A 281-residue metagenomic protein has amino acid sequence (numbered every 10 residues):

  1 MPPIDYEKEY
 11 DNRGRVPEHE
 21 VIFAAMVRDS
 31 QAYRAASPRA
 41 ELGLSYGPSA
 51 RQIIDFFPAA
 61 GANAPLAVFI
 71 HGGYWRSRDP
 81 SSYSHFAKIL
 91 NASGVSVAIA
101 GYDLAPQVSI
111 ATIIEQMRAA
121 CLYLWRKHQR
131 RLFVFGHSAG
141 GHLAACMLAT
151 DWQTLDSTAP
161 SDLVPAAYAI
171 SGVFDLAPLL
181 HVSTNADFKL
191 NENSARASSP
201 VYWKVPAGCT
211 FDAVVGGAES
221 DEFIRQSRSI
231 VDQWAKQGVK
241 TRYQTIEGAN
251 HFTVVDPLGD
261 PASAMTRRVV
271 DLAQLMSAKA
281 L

Functional and structural regions predicted by a protein language model:
M1-L281: Alpha/beta-hydrolase superfamily serine-hydrolase fold, recognizing
